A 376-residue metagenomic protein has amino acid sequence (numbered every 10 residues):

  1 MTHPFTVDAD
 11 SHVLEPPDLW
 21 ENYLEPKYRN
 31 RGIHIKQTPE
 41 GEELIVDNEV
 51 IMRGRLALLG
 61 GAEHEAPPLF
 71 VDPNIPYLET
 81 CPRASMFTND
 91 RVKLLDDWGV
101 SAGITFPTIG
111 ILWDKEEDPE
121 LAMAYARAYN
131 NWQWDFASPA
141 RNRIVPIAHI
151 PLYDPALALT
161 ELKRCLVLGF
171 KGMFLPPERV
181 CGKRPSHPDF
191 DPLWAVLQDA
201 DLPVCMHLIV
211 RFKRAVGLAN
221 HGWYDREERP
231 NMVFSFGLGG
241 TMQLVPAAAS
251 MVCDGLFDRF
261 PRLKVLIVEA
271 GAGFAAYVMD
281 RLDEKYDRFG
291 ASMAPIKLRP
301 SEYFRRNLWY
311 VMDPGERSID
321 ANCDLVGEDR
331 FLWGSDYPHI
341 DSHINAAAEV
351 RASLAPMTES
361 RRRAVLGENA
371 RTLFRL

Functional and structural regions predicted by a protein language model:
T2-F5, P17-A66, F70-D97, S101-A102 (+9 more regions): Mid-to-C-terminal alpha-helical segments outside catalytic/metal-binding sites
V7-L14, C205-I209: Histidine-centered catalytic micro-motifs
S11-H12, P314, D336-Y337: Active-site metal-binding loops of divalent metal-dependent hydrolases
D18-E21, E117, A215-N220, Y277-R281 (+1 more regions): Short aromatic-enriched loop/helix-cap "lid" or pocket-rim segments at secondary-structure transitions that line
N74-C81, K93-E116, R143-P151, K171-L175: Divalent metal-dependent hydrolysis catalytic cores, especially in the metallo-beta-lactamase
D118-M123, A348-V350: Short glycine-enriched, charge-decorated loop/helix-capping segments at active-site entrances that position
E120-F136: Active-site-proximal gating segment of KS-fold condensing enzymes and close homologs
A124, A137-V145, I150, A156 (+2 more regions): Catalytic pocket-lining loop regions of alpha/beta-barrel enzymes, especially the amidohydrolase/enolase/GH5 lineages
